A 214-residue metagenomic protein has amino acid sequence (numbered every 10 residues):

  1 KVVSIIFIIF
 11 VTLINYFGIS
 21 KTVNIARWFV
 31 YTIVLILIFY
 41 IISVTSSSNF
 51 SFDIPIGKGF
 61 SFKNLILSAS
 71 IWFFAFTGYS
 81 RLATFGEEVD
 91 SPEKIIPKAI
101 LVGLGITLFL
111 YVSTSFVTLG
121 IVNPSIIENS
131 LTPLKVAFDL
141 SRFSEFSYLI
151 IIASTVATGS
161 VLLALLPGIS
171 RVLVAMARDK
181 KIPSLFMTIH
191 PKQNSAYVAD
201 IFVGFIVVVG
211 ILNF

Functional and structural regions predicted by a protein language model:
K1-Y16, K21, T155-A175: Hydrophobic transmembrane alpha-helices that form the core helical bundles of multi-pass secondary transporters
V2-S47, G59-F62, I100-L104: Membrane-interface loop-to-helix entry segments
F7, G57-T118, E145-L166: Hydrophobic, membrane-embedded alpha-helices of multi-pass small-molecule transporters
Y16-I19, I41-S48, S115-V122, V172 (+1 more regions): Transmembrane helix-loop junctions and nearby membrane-interface residues
F17-N24, K58-S61, I95, F138-Y148 (+1 more regions): Juxtamembrane loop-transmembrane helix junctions in multi-pass integral membrane proteins, especially the extracellular
S20-V23, S80-E87, G120, L163-M176 (+1 more regions): Short helix-terminus and kink motifs of transmembrane alpha helices, predominantly at the cytoplasmic interface
S47-G59, P124-T132: Membrane-interface helix termini and inter-helical loops of multi-pass transporters
L101-L163, I182-F214: TM-loop-TM module centered on a large, flexible mid-protein loop between adjacent transmembrane helices in multi-pass
